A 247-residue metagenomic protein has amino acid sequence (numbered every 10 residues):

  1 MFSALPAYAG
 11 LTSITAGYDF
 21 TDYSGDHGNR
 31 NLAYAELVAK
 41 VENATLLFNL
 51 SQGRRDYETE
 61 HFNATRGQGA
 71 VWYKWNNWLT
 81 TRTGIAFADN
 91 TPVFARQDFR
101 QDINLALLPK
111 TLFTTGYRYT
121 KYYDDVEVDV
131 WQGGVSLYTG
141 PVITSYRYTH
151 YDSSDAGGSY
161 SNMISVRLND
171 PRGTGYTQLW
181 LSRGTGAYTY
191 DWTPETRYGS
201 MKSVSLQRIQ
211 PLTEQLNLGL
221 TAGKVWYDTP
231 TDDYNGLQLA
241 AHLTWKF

Functional and structural regions predicted by a protein language model:
M1-S13, E42-T45, W78, F247: Cleavable N-terminal export/targeting peptides
A9-Y23: Short N-terminal segments immediately surrounding and downstream of signal-peptide cleavage
D19-Y34, N49-A70, G84-D102, A106-L239: Outer-membrane beta-barrel translocator/channel fold
Y34-E42: Short, flexible N-terminal segments of the mature chain
A70-R82: Transmembrane beta-barrel wall of Gram-negative outer-membrane proteins
L237-F247: Short hairpin/turn module used for nucleic-acid contact or packing/dimerization
